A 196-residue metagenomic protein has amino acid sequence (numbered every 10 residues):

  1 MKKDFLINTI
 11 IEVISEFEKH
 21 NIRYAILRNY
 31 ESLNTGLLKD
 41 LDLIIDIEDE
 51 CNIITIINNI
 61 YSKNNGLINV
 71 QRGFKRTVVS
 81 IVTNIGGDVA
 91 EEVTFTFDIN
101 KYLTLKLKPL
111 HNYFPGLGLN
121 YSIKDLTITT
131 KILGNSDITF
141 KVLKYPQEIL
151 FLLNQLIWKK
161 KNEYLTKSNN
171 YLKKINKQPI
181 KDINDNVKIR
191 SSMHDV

Functional and structural regions predicted by a protein language model:
M1-L41, I45-V196: Conserved NTP-donor binding/palm subdomain of two-metal-ion nucleotidyltransferases/polymerases, i.e., the charged
